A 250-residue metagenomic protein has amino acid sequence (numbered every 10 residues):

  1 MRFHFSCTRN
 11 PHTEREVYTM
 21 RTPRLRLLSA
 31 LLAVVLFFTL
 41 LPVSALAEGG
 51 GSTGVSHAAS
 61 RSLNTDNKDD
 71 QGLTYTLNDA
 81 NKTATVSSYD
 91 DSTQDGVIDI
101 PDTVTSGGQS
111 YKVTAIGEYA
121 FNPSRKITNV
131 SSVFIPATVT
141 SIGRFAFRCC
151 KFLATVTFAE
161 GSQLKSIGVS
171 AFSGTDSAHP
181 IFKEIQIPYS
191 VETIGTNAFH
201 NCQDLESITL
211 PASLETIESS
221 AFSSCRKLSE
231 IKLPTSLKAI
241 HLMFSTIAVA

Functional and structural regions predicted by a protein language model:
Y18, L27, L77-N81, T93-A115 (+6 more regions): Structural signature of tandem-repeat unit edges
R21-L31: Bacterial N-terminal signal peptides that target proteins for export
A30-L40: Bacterial N-terminal signal peptides
F38-R61: Sec-dependent signal peptide cleavage junction
G54-D90: Short beta-strand/loop segment at the start of cytosolic alpha/beta domains
E118-Y119, G143-R148, G168-S173, G195-A198 (+2 more regions): Consensus positions within tandem repeat domains that build extended binding/scaffold surfaces
